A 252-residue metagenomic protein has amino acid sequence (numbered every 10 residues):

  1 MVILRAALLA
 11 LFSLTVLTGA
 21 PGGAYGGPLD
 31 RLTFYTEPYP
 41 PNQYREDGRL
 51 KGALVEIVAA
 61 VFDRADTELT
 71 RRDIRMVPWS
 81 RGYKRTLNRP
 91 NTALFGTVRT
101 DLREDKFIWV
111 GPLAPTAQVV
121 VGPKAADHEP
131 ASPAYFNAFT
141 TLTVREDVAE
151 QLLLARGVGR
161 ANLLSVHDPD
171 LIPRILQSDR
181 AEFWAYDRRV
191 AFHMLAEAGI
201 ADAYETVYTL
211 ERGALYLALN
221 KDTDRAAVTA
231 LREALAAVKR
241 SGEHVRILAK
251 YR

Functional and structural regions predicted by a protein language model:
G27-D105, S165: Extracytoplasmic small-molecule ligand-binding "clamshell" domains of the periplasmic binding protein/Venus flytrap
T36-P40, P115-V119, A196-R232: Periplasmic-binding protein-like
P40, L50-D63, P123-R160, L164 (+1 more regions): Bilobed "Venus flytrap"/periplasmic-binding protein-like clamshell domains and structurally analogous long
G52-A65, N137-T140, D147, L217-K250: Extended ligand-binding regions for polar small-molecule ligands
A59, R72-F136, E146-A149, V207-L210: Acidic, polar ligand-binding/catalytic clefts
L69, V148-L164, D202, A236-R252: Ligand-binding clefts/hinges and TM-proximal coupling segments of bilobed small-molecule sensing domains
R75-M76, S80-T92, I108, P169-A185 (+2 more regions): Short helices/loops that flank or line small-molecule/ion binding pockets
L94-K106, E182-E211: A ligand-binding cleft/hinge motif common to bilobed small-molecule-binding domains
